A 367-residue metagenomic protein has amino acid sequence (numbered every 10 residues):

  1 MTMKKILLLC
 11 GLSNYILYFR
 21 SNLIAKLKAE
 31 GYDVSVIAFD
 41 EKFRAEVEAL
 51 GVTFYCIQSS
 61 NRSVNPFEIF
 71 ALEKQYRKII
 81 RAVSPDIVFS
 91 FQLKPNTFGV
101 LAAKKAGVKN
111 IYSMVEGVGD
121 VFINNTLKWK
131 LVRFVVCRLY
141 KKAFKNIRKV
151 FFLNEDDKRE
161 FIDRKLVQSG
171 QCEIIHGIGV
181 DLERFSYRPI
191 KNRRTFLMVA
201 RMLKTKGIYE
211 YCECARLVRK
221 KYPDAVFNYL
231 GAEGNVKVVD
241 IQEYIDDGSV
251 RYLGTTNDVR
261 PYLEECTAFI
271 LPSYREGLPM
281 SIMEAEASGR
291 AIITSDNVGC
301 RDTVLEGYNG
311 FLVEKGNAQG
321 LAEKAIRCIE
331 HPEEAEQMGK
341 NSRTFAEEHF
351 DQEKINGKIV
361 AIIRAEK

Functional and structural regions predicted by a protein language model:
L17-N22, R194, M198-L217, Q319: A conserved mid-protein helix/loop that constitutes part of the nucleotide-sugar donor-binding site
I37-K42, V199, V226-V239: Glycosyltransferase donor-sugar binding loop
Y55, C137-S186: Donor nucleotide-sugar binding/catalytic pocket of nucleotide-sugar-dependent glycosyltransferases
S90-N96, V115: Short His-centered aromatic/hydrophobic patch
T255, Y274: Aromatic "clamp/platform" in nucleotide-sugar-dependent glycosyltransferases that forms part of the donor/acceptor
A291-T294, V304: Short hydrophobic beta-strand element within catalytic cores of glycosyltransferases and related nucleotide-activated
E306-G307, F311-A318, R327-P332: Conserved acidic donor-binding segment of nucleotide-sugar-dependent glycosyltransferases
G320, R327, E334-E348, I355-V360: A short, well-ordered alpha-helix in the C-terminal region of glycosyltransferases
